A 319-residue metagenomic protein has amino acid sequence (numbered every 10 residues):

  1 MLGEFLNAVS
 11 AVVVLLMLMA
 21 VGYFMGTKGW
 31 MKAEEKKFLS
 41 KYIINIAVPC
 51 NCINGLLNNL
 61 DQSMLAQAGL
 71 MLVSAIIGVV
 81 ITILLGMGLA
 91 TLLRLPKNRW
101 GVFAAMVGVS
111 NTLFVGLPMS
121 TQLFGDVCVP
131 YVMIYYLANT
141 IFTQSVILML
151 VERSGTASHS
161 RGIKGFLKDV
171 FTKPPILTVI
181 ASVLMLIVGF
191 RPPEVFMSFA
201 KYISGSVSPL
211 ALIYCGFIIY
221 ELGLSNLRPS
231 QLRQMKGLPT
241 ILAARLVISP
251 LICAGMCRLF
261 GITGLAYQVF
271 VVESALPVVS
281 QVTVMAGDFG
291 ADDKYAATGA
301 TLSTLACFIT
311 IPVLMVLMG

Functional and structural regions predicted by a protein language model:
M1-G319: Alpha-helical transmembrane segments of multi-pass small-molecule/ion transporters
